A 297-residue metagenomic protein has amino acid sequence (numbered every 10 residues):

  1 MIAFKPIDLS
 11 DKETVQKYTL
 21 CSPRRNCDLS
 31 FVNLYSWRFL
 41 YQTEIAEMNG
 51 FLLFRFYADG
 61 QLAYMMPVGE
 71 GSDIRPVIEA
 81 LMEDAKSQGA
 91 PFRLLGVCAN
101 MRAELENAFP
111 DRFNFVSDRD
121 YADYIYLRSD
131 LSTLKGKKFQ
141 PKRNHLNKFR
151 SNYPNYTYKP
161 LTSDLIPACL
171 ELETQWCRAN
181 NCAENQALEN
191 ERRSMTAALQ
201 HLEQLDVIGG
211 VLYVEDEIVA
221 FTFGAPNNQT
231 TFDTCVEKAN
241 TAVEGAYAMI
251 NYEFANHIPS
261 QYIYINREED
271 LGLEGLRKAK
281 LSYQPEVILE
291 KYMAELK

Functional and structural regions predicted by a protein language model:
M1-N49: Amide-forming acyltransferase catalytic core, primarily the GNAT-like/NAT-type and related acyltransferase folds
D28-N100, Y213-T241: Conserved donor-binding loop and adjoining core beta-sheet/short helix segment in diverse acyl/aminoacyl transferases
A90-A108, R119-D123: Short, glycine/charge-rich beta-strand/loop segments that flank catalytic centers and engage negatively charged groups
R93-L94, K159, Y264-R267: Short catalytic-loop micro-motif centered on adjacent basic/acidic residues
M101-V116, N144, L271-I288: Conserved active-site alpha-helix within GNAT-family acetyltransferase domains
P110-N185: Acyltransferase donor/substrate-recognition loop-hinge adjacent to the catalytic core
D164, A168-E217: Short, conserved active-site entrance elements at the starts or edges of catalytic domains
V207-L296: Aromatic (often tryptophan-rich) hydrophobic motifs at membrane interfaces
